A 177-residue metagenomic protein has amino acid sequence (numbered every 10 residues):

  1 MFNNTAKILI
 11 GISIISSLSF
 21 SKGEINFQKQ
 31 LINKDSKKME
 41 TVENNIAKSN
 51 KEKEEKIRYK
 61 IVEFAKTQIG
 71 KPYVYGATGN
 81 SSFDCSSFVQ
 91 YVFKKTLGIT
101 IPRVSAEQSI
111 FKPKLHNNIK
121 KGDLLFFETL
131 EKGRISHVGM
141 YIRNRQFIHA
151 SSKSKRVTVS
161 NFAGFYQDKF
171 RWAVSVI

Functional and structural regions predicted by a protein language model:
M1-K53, I177: N-terminal secretion targeting segments of exported proteins
K51, T67, K71-K121: Catalytic cysteine-centered active-site loop
R58-G70: Surface-exposed, glycine-biased beta-strand/turn segments
I99-R156: ...with weaker cross-activation on analogous glycine-rich loops/strands in unrelated enzymes
L124-F127, N161, R171: Bacterial extracytoplasmic/cell-wall-associated proteins, especially those involved in peptidoglycan
K155-G164: Catalytic alpha/beta core of large soluble enzyme barrels
Q167-V176: Short, low-complexity, Pro/Ser/Thr/Gly-rich segments in the mature regions of secreted, periplasmic
